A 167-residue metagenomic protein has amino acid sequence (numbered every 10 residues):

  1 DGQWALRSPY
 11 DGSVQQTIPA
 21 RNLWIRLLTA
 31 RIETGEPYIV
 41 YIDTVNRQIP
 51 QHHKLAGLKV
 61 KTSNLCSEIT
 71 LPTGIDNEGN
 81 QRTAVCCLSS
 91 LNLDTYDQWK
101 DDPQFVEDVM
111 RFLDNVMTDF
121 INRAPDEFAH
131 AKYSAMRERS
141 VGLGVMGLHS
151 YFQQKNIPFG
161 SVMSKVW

Functional and structural regions predicted by a protein language model:
D1-T34, I42: Polar, glycine-rich mid-to-C-terminal structural blocks that act as macromolecule-binding/assembly scaffolds
R31-A135, S140, V145-K155: Function-dense linear segments that define catalytic or interfacial modules in macromolecule-processing proteins
P158-S161: Glycine-rich phosphate/pyrophosphate-binding loops and their adjacent beta-strand/loop elements at enzyme active sites
K165-W167: Glycine-rich and small/hydrophobic secondary-structure elements
